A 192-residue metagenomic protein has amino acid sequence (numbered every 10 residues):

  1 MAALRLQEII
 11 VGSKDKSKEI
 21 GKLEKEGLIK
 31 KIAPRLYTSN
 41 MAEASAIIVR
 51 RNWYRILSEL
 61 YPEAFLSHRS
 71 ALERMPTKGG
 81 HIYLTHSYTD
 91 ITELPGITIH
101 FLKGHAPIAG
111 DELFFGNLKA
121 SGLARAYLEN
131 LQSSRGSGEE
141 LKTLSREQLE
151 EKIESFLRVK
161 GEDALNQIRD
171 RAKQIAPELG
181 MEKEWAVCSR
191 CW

Functional and structural regions predicted by a protein language model:
M1-A2, R125: N-terminal capping/interface segment
A2-G116: Short gly/ser-rich loop at a beta-strand->alpha-helix junction or flexible surface loop bordering the NTP-binding
E26, P107-W192: Hydrophobic alpha-helical interaction segments
